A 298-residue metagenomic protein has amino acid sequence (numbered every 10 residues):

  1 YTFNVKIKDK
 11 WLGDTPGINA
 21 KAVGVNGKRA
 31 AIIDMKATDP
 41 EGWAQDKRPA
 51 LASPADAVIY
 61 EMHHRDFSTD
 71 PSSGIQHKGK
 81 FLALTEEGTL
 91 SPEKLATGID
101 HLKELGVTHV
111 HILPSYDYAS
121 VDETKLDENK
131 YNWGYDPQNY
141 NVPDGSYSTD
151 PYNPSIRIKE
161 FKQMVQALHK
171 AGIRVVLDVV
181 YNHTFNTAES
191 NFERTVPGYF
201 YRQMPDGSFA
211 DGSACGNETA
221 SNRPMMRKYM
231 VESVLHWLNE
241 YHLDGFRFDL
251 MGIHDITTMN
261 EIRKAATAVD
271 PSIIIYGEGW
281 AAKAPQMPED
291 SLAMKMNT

Functional and structural regions predicted by a protein language model:
Y1-E86: The feature marks proteins involved in alpha-glucan
F3, M62, L102, I112 (+6 more regions): Conserved, mostly hydrophobic/aromatic
D56, G106-T108, A171-I173, D178 (+2 more regions): Short, well-ordered coil/turn segments that N-cap beta-strands
S73-T89, D122-K170, F185-K228, E232-E240: Aromatic- and acidic-residue-enriched carbohydrate-binding clefts of CAZyme catalytic domains
D100-K103, K162-A171, R263-A268: Surface-exposed amphipathic alpha-helices with a cationic face
L102-N129, L177: Carboxylate/His-rich catalytic cores and anion/metal-binding grooves
L113-D122, V179-A188, L250-D255, E278-A282: Short, solvent-exposed turn/loop segments enriched in Gly/Ser/Thr/Pro and often Arg
K125-N129, G134-D136, N141, L250-T298: Active-site-proximal helices and loops of the catalytic beta/alpha 8
